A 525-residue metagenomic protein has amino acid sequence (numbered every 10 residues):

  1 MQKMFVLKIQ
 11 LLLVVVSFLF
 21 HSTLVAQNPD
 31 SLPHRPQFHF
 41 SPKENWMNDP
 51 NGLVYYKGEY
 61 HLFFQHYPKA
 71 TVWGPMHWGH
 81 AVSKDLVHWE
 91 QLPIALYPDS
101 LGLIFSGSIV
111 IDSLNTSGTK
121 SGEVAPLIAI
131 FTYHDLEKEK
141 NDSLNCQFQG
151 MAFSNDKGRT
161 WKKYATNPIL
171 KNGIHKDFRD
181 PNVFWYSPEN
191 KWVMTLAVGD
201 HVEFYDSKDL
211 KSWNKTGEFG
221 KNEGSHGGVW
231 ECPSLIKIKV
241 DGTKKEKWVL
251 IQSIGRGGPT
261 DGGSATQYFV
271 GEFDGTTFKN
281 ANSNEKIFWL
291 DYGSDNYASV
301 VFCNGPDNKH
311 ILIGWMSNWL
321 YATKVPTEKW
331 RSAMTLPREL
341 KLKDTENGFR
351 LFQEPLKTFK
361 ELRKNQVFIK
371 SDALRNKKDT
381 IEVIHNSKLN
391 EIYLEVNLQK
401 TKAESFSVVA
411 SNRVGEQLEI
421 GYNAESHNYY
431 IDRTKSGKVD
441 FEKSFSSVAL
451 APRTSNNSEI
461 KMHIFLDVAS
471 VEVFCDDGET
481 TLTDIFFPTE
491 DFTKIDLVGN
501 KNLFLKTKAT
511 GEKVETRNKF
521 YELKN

Functional and structural regions predicted by a protein language model:
M1-P29: Bacterial Sec-dependent N-terminal signal peptides
M1-Q2, V6, V16, L136 (+2 more regions): Generic N-terminal leader/processing signal
F18-F20, K138, F486: Alpha-helical transmembrane segments and their juxtamembrane interfaces
Q27-P181, W185-G228, K239-Y292, G314-K370 (+2 more regions): Beta-rich carbohydrate-recognition and catalytic domains
G242-K244, E272-N525: Beta-rich accessory regions
